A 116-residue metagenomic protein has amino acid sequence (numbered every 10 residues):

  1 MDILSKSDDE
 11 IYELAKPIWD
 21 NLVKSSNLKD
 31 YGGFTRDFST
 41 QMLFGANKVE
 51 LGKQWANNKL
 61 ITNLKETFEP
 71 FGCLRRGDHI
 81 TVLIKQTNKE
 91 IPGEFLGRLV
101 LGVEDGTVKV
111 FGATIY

Functional and structural regions predicted by a protein language model:
M1-L28: Short, low-complexity N-terminal intrinsically disordered segments enriched in polar/charged residues
N27-Q41: Short, well-ordered alpha-helical segments enriched in acidic and aromatic residues
L43-W55: Short, charge-rich amphipathic alpha-helical segments embedded in non-transmembrane helical bundles/solenoids
G52-V100, G112-Y116: Surface-exposed, charged secondary-structure patches
V100-G106: Short beta-strand micro-motifs enriched in acidic
